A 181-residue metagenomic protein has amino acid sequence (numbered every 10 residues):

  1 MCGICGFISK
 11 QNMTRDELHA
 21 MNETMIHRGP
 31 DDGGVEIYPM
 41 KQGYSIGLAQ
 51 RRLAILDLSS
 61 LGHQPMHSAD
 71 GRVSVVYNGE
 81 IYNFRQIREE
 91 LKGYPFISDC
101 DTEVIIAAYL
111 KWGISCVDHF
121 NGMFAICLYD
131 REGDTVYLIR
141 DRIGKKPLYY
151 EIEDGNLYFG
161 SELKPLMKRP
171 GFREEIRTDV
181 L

Functional and structural regions predicted by a protein language model:
M1-L181: Cysteine-centered catalytic environments shared across enzyme families
